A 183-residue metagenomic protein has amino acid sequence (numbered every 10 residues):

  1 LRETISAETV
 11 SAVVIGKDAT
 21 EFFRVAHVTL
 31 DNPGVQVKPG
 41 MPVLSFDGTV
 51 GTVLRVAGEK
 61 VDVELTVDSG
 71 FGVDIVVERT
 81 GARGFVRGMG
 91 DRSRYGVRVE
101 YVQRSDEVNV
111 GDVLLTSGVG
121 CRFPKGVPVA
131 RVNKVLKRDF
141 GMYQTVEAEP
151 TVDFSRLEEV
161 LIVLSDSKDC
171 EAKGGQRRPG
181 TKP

Functional and structural regions predicted by a protein language model:
L1-P183: A secondary-structure micro-motif
